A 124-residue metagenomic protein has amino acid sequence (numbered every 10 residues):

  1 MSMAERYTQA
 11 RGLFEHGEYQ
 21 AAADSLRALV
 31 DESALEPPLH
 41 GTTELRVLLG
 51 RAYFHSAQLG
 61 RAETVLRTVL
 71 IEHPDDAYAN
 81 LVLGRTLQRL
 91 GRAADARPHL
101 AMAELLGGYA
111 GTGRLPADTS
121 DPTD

Functional and structural regions predicted by a protein language model:
D31, A77, L81, R85-T112: TPR/TPR-like (Sel1-like) alpha-helical repeat modules
